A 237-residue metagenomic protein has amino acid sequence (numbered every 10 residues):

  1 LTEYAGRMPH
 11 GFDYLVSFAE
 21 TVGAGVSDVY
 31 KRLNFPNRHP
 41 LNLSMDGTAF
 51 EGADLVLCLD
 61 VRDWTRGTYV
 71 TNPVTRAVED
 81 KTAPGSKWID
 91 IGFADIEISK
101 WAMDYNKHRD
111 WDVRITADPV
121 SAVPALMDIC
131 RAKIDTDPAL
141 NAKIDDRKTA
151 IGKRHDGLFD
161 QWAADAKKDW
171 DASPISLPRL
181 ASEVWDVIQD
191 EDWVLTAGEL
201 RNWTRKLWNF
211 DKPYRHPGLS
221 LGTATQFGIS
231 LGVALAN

Functional and structural regions predicted by a protein language model:
T2-A5, D60-R62, F93, A197-E199: Structural motif
E3, P9-V29, D192, R201: Redox- and metal-dependent alpha/beta enzyme cores, enriched for Fe-S-associated oxidoreductases and cofactor-handling
Y4-H10, T65, P174-P178: Active-site glycine- and acidic-residue-rich loops that bind and position anionic ligands or nucleotide-like cofactors
R7, N34, R38, D46 (+2 more regions): Thiamine diphosphate
G11-G23, N72-K81, D104-K107, L207-P213 (+1 more regions): Short, solvent-exposed amphipathic alpha-helical segments in soluble enzyme and RNA/protein-processing domains
V16-S17, T48, S182, L231: Alpha-helical segments flanking ligand/cofactor-binding loops in enzyme cores
D28-I151: Glycine-rich, acidic loop regions that bind phosphate or pyrophosphate groups
G152-A236: Active-site diphosphate/adenylate-binding microenvironment
